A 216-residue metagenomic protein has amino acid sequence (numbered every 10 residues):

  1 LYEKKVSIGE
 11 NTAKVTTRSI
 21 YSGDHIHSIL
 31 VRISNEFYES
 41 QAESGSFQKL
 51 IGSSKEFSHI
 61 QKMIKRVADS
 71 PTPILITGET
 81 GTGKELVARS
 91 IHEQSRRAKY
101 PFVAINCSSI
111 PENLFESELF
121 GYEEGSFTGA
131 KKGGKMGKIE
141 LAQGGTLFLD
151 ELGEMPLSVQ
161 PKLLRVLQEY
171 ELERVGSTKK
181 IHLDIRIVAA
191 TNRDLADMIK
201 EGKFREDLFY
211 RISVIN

Functional and structural regions predicted by a protein language model:
L1-G45: N-terminal accessory segments that target, anchor, or regulate ATP-driven/P-loop NTPase machines and associated
N11-V15, V103, L183-I185: PAS and PAS-like sensory/regulatory domains
Y38-Q61: Dynamic helix-loop-helix/coil hinge segments at AAA+ ATPase domain boundaries and subdomain interfaces
I51, L75-T77, V175: Residues at the beta-strand->loop junction immediately N-terminal to the Walker
M63, Q94, Y122, K162 (+2 more regions): Conserved helical "switch/dimer-interface" subregion of ABC/ABC-like ATPase nucleotide-binding domains
M63-A130, K138-P156: Conserved post-Walker A coupling segment in P-loop NTPases
P111, S117-F120, Q160, K200-N216: Conserved AAA+ ATPase core "coupling" helix
G133-G144, F148, P156-K162, E173-N192 (+1 more regions): AAA+/SF3 P-loop NTPase mechanochemical coupling elements
